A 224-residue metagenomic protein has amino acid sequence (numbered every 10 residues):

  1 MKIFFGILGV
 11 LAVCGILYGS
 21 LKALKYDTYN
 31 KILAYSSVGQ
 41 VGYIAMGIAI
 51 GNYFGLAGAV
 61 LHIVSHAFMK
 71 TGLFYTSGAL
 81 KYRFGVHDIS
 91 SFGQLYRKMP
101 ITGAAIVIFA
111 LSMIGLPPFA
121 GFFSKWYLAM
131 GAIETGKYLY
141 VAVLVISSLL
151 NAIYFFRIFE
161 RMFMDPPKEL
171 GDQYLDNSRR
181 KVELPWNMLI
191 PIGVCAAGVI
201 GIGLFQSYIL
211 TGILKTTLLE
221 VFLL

Functional and structural regions predicted by a protein language model:
M1-W126, M130-F156, E160: Hydrophobic transmembrane alpha-helices and their helix-loop junctions in integral membrane proteins
M99-T102, R157-L224: Cytoplasmic/organellar membrane-interface segments at the starts of transmembrane helices in multi-pass inner-membrane
